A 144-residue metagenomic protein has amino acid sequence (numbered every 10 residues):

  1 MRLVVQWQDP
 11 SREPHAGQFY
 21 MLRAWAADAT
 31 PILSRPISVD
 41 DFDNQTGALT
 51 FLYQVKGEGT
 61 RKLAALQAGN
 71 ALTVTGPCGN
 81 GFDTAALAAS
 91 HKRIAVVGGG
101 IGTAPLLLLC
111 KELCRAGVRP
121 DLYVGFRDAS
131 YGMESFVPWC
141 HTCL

Functional and structural regions predicted by a protein language model:
M1-N70: Ferredoxin-reductase
E58-L144: FNR/FR-type flavoprotein reductase catalytic core
